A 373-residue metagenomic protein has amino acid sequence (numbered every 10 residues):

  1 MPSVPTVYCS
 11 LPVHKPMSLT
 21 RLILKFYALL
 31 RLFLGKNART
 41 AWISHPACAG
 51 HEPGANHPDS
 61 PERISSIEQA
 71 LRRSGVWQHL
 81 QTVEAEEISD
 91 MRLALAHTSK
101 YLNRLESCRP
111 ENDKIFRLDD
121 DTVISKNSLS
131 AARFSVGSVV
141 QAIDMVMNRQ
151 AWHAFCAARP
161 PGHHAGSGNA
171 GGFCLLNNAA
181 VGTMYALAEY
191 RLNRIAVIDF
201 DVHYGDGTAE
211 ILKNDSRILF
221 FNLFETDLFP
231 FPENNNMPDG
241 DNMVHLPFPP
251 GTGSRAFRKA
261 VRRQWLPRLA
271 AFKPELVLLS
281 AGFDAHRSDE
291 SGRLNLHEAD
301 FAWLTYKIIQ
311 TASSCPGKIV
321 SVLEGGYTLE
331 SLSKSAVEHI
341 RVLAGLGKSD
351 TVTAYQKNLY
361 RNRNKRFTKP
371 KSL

Functional and structural regions predicted by a protein language model:
P5-T6, H14: Compositionally biased, low-complexity segments
S18-I43, C48-A49, N103-L373: A general "terminal functional-core" signal
S18-L95: N-terminal low-complexity, Ser/Thr- and acidic-residue-enriched intrinsically disordered segments
E86-P110: Charged, often glycine-rich, active-site loop that binds/positions anionic groups
